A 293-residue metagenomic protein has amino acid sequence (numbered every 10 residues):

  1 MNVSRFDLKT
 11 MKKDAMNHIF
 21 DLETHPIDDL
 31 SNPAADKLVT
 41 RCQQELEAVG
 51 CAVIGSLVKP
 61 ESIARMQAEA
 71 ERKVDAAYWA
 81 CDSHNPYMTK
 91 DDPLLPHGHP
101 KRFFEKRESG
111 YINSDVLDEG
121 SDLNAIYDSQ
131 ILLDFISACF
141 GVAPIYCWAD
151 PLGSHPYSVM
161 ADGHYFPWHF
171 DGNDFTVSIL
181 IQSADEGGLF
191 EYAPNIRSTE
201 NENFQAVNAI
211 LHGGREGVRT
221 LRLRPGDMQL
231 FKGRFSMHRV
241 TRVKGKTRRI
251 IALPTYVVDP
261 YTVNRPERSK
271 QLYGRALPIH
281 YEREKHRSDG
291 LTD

Functional and structural regions predicted by a protein language model:
M1-A48, A276-D293: Fe(II)/2-oxoglutarate
Q43, I63-A64: Short functional linear motifs
A52-V58: Short amphipathic
V58-K59, R65-A77, H97-D150: Signature of the catalytic double-stranded beta-helix
A68, R72-K90, A193: Short, solvent-exposed beta-strand-terminating loops
T89, P93-H97, F175: Long, compositionally biased
L117-N124, L133-M228: Catalytic core of non-heme Fe(II) oxygenases with the double-stranded beta-helix
L189-N195, T199-D293: Catalytic core of Fe(II)/2-oxoglutarate
